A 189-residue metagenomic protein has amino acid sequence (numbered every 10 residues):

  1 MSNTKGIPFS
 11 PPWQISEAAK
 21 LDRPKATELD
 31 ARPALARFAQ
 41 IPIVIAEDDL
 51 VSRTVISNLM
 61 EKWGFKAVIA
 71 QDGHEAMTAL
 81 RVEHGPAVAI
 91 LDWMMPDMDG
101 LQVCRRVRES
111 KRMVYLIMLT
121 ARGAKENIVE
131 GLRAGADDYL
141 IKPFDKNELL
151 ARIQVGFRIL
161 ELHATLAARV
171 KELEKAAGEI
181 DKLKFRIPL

Functional and structural regions predicted by a protein language model:
M1-V44, S57, I187: Non-catalytic signal-transmission and effector/linker regions of two-component phosphorelay proteins
E47: Conserved acidic carboxylate
T54-K62: Charged docking surfaces used in two-component/phosphorelay signaling
I69-V88: Acidic, metal-coordinating helix/loop segments flanking the phosphotransfer/catalytic sites of two-component signaling
D72-E75, D99-V103: Acidic catalytic/metal-coordinating carboxylates
M95-P96, A124, K142: The feature encodes the CheY-like receiver
